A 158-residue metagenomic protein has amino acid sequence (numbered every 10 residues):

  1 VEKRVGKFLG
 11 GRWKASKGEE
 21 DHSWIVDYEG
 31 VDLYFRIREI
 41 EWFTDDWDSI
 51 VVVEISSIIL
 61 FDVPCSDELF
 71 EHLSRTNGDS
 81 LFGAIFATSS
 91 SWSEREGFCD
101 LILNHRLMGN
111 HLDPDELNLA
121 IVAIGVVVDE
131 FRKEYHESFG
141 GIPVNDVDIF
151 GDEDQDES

Functional and structural regions predicted by a protein language model:
V1-F43, S158: Charge-rich, low-complexity N-terminal segments
K14-E20, D45-W47, S89-C99: Short, ordered beta-strand-loop transition motifs
E29, I58-D62, R106-N110: Solvent-exposed residues in well-ordered beta-strands and their adjoining turns, especially edge/terminal strands
G30, D48-V52: Short connector loops at helix/strand junctions that flank enzyme active sites, especially segments positioning acidic
V51-D100: Short, internal acidic amphipathic alpha-helical interface segments that mediate docking to partner proteins
H72-S80, R106-F139: Ampiphathic alpha-helical segments that act as solvent-exposed interaction surfaces
D100-R106: Short, aliphatic-rich beta-strand segments
Y135-S158: Short, highly charged C-terminal tails/helix-capping segments
